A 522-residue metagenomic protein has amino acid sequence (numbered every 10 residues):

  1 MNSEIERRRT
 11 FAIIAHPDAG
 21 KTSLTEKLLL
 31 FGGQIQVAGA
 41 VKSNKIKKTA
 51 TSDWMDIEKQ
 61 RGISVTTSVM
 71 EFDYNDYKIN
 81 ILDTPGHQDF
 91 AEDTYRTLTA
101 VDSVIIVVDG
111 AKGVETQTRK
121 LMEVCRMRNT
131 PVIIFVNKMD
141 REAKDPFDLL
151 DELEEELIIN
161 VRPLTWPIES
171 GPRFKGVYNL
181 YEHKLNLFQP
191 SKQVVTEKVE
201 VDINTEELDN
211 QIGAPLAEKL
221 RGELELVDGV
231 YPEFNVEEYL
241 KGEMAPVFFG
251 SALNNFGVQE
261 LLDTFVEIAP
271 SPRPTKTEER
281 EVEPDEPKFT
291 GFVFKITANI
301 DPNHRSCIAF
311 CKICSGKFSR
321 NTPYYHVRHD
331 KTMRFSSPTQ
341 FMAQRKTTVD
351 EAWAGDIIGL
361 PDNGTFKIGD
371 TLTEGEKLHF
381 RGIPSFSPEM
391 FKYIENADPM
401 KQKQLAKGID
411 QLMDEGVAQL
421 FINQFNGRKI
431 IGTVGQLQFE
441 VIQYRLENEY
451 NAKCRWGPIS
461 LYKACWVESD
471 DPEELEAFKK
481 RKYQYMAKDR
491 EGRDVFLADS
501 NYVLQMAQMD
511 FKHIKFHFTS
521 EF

Functional and structural regions predicted by a protein language model:
M1-F522: Structural and coupling elements of P-loop NTPases
